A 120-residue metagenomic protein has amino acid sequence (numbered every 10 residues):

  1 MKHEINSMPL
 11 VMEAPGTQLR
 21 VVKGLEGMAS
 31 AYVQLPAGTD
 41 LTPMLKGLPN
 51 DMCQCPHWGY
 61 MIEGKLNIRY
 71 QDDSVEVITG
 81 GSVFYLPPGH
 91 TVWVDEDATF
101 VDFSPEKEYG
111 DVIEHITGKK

Functional and structural regions predicted by a protein language model:
M1-P43, P49: A short, N-terminal "cap"/entry segment at the start of jelly-roll beta-barrel domains of the cupin/DSBH fold
T42-M44, T79-G80, D111-E114: A short, polar/proline- and glycine-enriched secondary-structure boundary/capping micro-motif
D51-I68: Short, conserved beta-strand element in jelly-roll/cupin
N67-Q71, W93-D95: A generic structural motif
Y70-G89: Short acidic-glycine-tyrosine-enriched beta hairpin
P87-I113: Ligand-binding loop in jelly-roll beta-barrel domains
I116-K120: Glycine- and charge-enriched low-complexity intrinsically disordered segments
